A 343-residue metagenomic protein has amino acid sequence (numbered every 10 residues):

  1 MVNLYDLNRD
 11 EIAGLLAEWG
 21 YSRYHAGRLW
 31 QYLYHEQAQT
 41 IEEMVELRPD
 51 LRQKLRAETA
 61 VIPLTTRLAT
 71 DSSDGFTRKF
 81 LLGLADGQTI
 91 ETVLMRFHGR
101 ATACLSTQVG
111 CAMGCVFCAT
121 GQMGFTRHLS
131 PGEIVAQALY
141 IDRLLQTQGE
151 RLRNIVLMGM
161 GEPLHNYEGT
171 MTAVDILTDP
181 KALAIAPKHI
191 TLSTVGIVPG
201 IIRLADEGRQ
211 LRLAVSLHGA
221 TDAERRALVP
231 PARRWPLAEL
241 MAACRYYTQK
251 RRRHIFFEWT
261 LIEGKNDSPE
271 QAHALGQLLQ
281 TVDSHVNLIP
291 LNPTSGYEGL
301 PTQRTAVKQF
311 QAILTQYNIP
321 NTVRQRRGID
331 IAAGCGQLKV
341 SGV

Functional and structural regions predicted by a protein language model:
M1-I90, H98, R245-H254, W259-V343: Auxiliary Fe-S-binding modules of radical SAM enzymes
S72-S73, S106-T107, S193, S216: Short linear Ser/Thr-Pro motifs
R78, I90, A101-L105, M113 (+1 more regions): Generic beta-strand structural signal
A85, M95-F97, Q146, A182: Short polar/acidic secondary-structure junctions
L94-M95, G169: Residue-level structural signal for beta-strand termini and adjacent loop
R96-L139: Canonical Radical SAM [4Fe-4S] cluster-binding loop centered on the CxxxCxxC motif and its immediate flanking residues
D142-T322: Conserved AdoMet/S-adenosylmethionine-binding subsite of the radical SAM
